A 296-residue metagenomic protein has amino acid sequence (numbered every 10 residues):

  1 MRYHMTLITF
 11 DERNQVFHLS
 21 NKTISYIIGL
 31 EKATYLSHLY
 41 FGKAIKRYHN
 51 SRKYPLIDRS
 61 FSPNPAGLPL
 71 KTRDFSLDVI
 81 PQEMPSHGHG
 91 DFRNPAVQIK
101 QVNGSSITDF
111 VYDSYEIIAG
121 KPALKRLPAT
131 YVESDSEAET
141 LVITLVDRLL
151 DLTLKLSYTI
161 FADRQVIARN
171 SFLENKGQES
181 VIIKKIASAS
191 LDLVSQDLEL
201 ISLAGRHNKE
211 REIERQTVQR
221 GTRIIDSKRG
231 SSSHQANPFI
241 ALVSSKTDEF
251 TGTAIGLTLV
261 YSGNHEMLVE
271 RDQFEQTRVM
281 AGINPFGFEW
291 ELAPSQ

Functional and structural regions predicted by a protein language model:
M1-H4: Short, Lys/Arg-enriched N-terminal segments with co-localized hydrophobic residues within the first ~10-30 amino acids
F10, Q15-H18, K22, Y26 (+2 more regions): Polysaccharide-binding surfaces and accessory modules of carbohydrate-active proteins
